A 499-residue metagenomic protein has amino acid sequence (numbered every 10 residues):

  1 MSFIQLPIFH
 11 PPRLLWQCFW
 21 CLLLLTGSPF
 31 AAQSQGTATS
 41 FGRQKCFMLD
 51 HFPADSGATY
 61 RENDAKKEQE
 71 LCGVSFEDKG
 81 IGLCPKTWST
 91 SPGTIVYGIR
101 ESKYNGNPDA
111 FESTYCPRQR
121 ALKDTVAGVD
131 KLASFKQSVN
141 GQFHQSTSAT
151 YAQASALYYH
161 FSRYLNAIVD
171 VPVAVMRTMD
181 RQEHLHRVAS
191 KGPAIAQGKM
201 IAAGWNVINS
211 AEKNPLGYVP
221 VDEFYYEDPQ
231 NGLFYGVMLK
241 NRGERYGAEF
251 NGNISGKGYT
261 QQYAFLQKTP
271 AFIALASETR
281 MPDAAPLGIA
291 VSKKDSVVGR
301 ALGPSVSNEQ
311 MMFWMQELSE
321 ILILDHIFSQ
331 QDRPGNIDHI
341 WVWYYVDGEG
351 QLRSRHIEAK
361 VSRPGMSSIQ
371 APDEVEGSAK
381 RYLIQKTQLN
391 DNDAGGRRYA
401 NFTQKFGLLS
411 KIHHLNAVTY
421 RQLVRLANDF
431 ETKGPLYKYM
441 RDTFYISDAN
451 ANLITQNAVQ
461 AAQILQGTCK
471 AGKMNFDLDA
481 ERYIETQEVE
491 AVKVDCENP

Functional and structural regions predicted by a protein language model:
F3-F19: Bacterial N-terminal signal peptides that target proteins for export
P7, L25-G27, S113: Intrinsically disordered/low-complexity terminal segments and short unstructured peptides
Q17-G27: Bacterial N-terminal signal peptides
C18, A31-S34: Short linear motifs in low-complexity, proline-biased tails and propeptides
Q33-P499: Phosphate/dinucleotide-binding and metal-coordinating scaffold of catalytic cores in nucleotide-dependent enzymes
